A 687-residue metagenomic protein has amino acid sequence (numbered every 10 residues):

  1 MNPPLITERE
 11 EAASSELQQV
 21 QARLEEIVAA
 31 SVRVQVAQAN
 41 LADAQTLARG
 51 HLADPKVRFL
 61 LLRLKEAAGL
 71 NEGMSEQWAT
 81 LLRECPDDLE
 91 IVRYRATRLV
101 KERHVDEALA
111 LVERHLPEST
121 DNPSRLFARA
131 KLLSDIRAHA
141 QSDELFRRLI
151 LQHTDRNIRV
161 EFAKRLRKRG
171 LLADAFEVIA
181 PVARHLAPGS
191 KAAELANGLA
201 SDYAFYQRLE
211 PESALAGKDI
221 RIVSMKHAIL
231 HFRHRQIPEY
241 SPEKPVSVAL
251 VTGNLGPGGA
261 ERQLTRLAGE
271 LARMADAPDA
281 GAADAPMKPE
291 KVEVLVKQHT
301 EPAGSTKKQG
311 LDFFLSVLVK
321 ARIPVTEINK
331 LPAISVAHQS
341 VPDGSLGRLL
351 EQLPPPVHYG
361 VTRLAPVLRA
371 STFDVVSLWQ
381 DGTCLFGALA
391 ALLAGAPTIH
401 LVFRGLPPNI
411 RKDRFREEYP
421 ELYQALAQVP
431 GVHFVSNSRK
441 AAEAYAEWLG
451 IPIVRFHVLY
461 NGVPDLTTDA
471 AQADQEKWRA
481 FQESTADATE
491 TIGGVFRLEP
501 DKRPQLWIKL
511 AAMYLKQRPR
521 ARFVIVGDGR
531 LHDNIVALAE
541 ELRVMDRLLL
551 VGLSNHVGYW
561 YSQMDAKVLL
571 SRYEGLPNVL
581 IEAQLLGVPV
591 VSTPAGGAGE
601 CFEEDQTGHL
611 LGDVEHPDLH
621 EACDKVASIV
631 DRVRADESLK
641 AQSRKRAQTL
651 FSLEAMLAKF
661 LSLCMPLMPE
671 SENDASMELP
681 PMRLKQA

Functional and structural regions predicted by a protein language model:
N2-A13, Q18, K168-S247, S671-A687: Non-catalytic membrane-proximal stalk/linker segments that position and tether the catalytic domains
V251-P257, T265-Q352, G529: N-terminal strand-loop element at the rim of the active site of nucleotide-sugar-dependent glycosyltransferases
E261-G269, E490, G494-M513, R530-A537: A conserved mid-protein helix/loop that constitutes part of the nucleotide-sugar donor-binding site
P356, L378-C384, F403: Short His-centered aromatic/hydrophobic patch
P430-V463, T467: A short, active-site helix/loop in glycosyltransferases that binds the activated sugar's phosphate group
L553, R572: Aromatic "clamp/platform" in nucleotide-sugar-dependent glycosyltransferases that forms part of the donor/acceptor
P589-S592: Short hydrophobic beta-strand element within catalytic cores of glycosyltransferases and related nucleotide-activated
G599-S628: Change "using UDP/GDP/dTDP sugars" to "using nucleotide sugars
